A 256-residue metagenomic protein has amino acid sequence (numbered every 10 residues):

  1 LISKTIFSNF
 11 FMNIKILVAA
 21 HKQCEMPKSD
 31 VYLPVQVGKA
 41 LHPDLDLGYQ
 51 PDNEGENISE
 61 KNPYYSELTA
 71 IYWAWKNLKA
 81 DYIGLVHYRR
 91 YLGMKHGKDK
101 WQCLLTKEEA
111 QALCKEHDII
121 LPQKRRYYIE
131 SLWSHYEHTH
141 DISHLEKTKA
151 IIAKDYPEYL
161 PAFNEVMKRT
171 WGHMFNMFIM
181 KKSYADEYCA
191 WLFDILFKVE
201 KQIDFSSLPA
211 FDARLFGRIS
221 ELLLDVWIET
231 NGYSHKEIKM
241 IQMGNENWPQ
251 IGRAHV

Functional and structural regions predicted by a protein language model:
L1-F11: Short, Lys/Arg-enriched N-terminal segments with co-localized hydrophobic residues within the first ~10-30 amino acids
F11-R253: ER/Golgi luminal nucleotide-sugar-dependent glycosyltransferases, focusing on the catalytic module
